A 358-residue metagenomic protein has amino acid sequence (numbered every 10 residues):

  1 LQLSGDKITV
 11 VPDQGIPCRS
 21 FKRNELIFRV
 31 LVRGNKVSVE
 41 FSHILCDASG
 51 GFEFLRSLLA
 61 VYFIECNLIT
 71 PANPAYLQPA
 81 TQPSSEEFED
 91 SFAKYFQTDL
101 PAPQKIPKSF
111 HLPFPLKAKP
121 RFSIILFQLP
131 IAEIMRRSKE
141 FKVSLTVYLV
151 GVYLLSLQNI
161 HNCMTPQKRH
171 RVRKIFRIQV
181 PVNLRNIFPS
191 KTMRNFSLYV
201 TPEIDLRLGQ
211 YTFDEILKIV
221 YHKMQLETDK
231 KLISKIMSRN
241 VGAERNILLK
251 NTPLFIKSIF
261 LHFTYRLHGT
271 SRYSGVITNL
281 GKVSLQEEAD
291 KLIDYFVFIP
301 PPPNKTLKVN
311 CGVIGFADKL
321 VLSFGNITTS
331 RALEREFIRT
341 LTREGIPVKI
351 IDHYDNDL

Functional and structural regions predicted by a protein language model:
L1-L68, I124: Acyl-thioester-dependent condensation/acyltransferase catalytic cores
L1-R29, L126, Q158-L358: Acyl-thioester-dependent acyl-group transfer interface
K36, L45, S49-E53, S57-R136 (+1 more regions): Non-catalytic, low-complexity flexible loops and terminal extensions
V37-E40, L45, G51, L149-V150 (+4 more regions): Long, contiguous hydrophobic alpha-helical segments, chiefly transmembrane helices and signal peptides
V39-R56, L126-H170, L322-F324, A332-E334: Acyl activation and transfer enzymes in specialized metabolism, enriched for ANL adenylate-forming modules
L58-V61, S138-F141, K223-E227, N240: Alpha-helix boundary/capping residues
N67-S91, K139-S156, F263-N279: Short, charge-rich amphipathic segments
